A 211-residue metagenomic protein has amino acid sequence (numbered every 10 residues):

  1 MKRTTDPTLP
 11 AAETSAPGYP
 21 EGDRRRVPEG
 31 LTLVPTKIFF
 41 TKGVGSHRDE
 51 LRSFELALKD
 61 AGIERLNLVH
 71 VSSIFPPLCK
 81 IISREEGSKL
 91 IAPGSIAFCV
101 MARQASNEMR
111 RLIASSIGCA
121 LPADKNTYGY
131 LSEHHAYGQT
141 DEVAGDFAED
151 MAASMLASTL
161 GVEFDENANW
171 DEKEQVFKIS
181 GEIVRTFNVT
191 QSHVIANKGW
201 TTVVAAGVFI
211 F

Functional and structural regions predicted by a protein language model:
K2-F211: Helix-coil modules at protein/domain termini and other flexible surface or pore-lining loops, especially C-terminal
